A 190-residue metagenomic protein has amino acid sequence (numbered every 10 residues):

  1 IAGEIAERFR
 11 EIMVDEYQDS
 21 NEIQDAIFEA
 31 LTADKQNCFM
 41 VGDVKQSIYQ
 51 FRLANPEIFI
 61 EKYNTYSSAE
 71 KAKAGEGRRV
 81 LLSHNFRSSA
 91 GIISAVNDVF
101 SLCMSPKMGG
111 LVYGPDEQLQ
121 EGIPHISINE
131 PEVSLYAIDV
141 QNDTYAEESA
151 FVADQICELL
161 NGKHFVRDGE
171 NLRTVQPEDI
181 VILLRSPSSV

Functional and structural regions predicted by a protein language model:
I1-K62, L81-G91: Conserved helicase NTPase motor core
I1-R8, A72-G75, L111, L159-Q176: Short helix/loop segment immediately N-terminal to the Walker
E7-R8, E22, D34-K35, E76 (+2 more regions): Short, well-ordered loop/turn elements at secondary-structure boundaries
V14, A33-Q36, N64-K71, N97-S105 (+2 more regions): Non-catalytic alpha-helical coupling and interface elements of nucleotide-dependent molecular machines and regulators
D15, V41, V80-H84, V152 (+1 more regions): Conserved RecA-like ASCE P-loop NTPase motor core of nucleic-acid helicases/translocases
I23-I27, I58, E147-E158, S189: Well-ordered alpha-helical segments embedded in enzymatic catalytic cores
D34-N37, D43-K45, A69, K73-R79 (+2 more regions): Short glycine-/polar-rich loops that comprise or flank the Walker A/P-loop and associated switch/sensor motifs
L81-N161, R167, L172: Helicase-core coupling region on the C-terminal RecA-like lobe
